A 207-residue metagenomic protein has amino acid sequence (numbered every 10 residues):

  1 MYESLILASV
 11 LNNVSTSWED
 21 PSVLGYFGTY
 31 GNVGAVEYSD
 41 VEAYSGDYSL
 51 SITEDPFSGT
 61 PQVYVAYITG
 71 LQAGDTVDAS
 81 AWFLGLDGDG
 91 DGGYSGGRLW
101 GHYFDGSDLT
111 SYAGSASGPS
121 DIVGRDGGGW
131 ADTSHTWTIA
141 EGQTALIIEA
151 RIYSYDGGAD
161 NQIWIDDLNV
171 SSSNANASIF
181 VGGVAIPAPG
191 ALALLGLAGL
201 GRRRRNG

Functional and structural regions predicted by a protein language model:
M1-V10: Cross-kingdom Sec-pathway N-terminal secretion signals
V14-D20, L50, P61-S95, Y103 (+2 more regions): Extra-cytoplasmic beta-strand recognition segments
T16-I52: Extracellular glycan-recognition surfaces and repeat-rich motifs
E37, Q62-Y67, R98, S115-D121 (+1 more regions): Short structured motifs
D108-A145: Extracellular carbohydrate recognition and processing domains and analogous Trp-centered ligand-binding platforms
S154-S173: Extracellular carbohydrate recognition
S173-A185: Extended recognition patches within non-cytosolic domains
I186-R203: A short, hydrophobic C-terminal helix/tail in secreted or cell-surface proteins
